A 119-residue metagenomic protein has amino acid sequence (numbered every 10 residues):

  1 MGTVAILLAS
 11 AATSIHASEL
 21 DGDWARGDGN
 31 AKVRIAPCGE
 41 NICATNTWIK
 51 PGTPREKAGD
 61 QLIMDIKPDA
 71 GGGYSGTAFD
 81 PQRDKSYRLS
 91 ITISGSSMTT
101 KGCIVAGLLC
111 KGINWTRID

Functional and structural regions predicted by a protein language model:
G2-A11: Bacterial N-terminal signal peptides
A11-A12, G52: Juxtamembrane/membrane-water interface recognition
T13-A17: Sec/Tat signal peptide C-region and signal peptidase I cleavage site
L20-L89: Central antiparallel beta-sheet cores of small beta-barrel/beta-sandwich binding domains
K101: Ligand-binding face of N-terminal immunoglobulin V-set domains in extracellular IgSF glycoproteins
V105-D119: Edge beta-strand at a domain terminus
